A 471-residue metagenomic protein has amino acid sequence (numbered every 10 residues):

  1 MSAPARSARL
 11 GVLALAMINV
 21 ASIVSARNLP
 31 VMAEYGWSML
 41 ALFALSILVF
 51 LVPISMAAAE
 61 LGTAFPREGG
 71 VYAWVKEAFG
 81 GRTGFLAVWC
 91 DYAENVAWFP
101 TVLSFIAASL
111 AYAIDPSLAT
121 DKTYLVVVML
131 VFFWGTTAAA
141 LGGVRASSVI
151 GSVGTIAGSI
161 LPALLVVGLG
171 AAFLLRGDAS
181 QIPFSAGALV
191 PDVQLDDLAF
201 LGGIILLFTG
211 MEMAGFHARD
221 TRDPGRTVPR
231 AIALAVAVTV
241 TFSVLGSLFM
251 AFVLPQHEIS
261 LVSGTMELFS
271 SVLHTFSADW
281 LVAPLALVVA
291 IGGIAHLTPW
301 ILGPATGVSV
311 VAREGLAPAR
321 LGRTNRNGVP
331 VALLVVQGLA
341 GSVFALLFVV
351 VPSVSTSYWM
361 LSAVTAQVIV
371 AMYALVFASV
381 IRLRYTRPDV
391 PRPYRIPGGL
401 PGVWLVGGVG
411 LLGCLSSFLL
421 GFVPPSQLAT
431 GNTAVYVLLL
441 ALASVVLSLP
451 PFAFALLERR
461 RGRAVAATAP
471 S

Functional and structural regions predicted by a protein language model:
M1-A5, A73-K76, L103-V127, L161 (+4 more regions): Helix-loop-helix connectors at the membrane interface of multi-pass transporters/channels
M1-A58, F65-E68, F184-S185, D389 (+4 more regions): Membrane-interface "cap" regions at the ends of multi-pass membrane proteins
R6, I150-V153, A157, R320-N327 (+1 more regions): C-terminal membrane-solvent junction of multi-pass transporters and transport-like membrane proteins
E34, V52-F133, T137-L141, A290-V310 (+2 more regions): Hydrophobic transmembrane alpha-helices that form the core helical bundles of multi-pass secondary transporters
L40-A41, L118-Y124, V153-A286: Helix-loop-helix junctions that connect adjacent transmembrane segments in multi-pass membrane transporters
A73-W74, G80, Y112-S117, A231-T298 (+1 more regions): TM-loop-TM module centered on a large, flexible mid-protein loop between adjacent transmembrane helices in multi-pass
Y124-R176, I232-A237, S362-L375, G402-V409 (+1 more regions): Membrane-interface loop-to-helix entry segments
G168, V364-M372, L400-S471: A generic transmembrane alpha-helix motif of multi-pass inner-membrane proteins
